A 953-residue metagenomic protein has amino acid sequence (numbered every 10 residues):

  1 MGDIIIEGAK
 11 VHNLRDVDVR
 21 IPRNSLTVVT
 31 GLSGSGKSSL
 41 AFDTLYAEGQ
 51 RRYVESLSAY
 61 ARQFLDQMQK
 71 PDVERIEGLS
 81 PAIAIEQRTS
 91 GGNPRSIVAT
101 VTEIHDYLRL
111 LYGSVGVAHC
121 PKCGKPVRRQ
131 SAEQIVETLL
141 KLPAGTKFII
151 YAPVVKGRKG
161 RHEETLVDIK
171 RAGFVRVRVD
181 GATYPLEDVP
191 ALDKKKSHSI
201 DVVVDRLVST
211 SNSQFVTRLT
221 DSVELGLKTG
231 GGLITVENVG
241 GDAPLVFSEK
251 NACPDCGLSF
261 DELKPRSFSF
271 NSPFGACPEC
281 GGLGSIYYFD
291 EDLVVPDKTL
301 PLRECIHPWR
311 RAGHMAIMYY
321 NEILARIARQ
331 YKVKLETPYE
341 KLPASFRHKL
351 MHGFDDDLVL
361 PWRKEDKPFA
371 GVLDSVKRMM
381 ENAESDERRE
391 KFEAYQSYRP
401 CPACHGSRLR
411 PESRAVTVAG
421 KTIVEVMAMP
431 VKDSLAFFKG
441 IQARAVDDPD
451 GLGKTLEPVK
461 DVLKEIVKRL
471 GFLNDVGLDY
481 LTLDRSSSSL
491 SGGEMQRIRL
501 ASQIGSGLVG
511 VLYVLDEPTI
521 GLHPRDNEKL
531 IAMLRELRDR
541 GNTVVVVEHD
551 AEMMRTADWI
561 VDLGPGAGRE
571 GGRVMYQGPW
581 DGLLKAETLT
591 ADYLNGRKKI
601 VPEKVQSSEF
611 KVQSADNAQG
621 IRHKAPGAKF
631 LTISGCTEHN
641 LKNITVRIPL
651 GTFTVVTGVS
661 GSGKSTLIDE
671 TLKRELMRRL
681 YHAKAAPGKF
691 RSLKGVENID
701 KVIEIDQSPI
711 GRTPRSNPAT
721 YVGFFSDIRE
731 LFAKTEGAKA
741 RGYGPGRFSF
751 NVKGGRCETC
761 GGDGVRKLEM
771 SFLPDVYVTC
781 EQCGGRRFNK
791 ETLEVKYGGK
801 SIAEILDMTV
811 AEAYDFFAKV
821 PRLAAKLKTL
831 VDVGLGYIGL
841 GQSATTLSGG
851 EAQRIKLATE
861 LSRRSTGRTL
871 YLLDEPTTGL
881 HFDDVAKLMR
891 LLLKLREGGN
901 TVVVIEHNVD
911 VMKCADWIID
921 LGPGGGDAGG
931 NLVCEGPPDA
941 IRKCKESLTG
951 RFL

Functional and structural regions predicted by a protein language model:
M1-L953: Conserved phosphate-binding elements of NTP-dependent enzyme cores
